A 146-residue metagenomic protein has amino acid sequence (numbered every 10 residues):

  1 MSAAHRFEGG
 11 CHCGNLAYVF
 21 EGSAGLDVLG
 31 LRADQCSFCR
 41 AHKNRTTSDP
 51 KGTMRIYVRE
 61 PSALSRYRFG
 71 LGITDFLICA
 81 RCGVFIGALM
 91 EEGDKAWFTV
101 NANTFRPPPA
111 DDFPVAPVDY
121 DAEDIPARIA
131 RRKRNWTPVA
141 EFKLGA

Functional and structural regions predicted by a protein language model:
M1-G10, N15-A146: A short Gly-Trp-Pro
